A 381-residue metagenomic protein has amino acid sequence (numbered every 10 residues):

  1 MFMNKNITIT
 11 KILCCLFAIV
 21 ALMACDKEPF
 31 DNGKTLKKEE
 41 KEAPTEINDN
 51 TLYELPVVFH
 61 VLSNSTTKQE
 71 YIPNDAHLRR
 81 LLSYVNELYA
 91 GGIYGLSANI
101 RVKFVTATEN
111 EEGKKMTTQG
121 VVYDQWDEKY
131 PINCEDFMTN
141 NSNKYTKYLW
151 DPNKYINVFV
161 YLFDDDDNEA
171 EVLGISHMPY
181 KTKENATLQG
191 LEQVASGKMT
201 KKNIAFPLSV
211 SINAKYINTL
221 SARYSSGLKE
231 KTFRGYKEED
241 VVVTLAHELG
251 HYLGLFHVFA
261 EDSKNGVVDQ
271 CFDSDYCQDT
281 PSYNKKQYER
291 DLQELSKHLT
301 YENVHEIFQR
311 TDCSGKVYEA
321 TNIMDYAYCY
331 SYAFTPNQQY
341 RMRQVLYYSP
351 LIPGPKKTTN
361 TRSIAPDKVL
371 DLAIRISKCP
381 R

Functional and structural regions predicted by a protein language model:
F2-L13: Bacterial N-terminal signal peptides that target proteins for export
A21-A24: C-terminal motif of bacterial Sec signal peptides marking the signal peptidase cleavage site
D26-K154, Y161-D165, Y347-I352, T358-R381: Propeptide-to-catalytic entry region of secreted or membrane-anchored zinc metalloproteases
L55-V61, F104-V105, I156-V160, L208-A214 (+2 more regions): Structural recognition of the beta-strand scaffold that forms the well-ordered cores of secreted hydrolase catalytic
N74-L81, V241-L245, Q338-R341: Stable alpha-helical elements in mature extracytoplasmic
N141-Y252: Active-site-proximal segment of zinc-dependent metalloprotease catalytic domains
N218, R223-A333: The catalytic-center signature of Zn2+-dependent metalloproteases
H305-R381: Extracellular low-complexity, Gly/Ser/Thr-rich intrinsically disordered linkers and protease-sensitive activation/hinge
